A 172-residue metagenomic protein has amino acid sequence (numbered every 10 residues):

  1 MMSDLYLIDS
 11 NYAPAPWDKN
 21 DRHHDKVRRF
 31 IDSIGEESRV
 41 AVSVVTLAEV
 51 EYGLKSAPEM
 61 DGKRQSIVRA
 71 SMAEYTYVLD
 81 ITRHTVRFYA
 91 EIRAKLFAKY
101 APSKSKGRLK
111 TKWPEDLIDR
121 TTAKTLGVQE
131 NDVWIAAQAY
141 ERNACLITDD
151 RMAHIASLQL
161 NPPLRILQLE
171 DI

Functional and structural regions predicted by a protein language model:
M1-S3, T122-T125, A136-I172: Acidic, PIN/NYN-like endoribonuclease modules and their adjacent C-terminal/linker elements
M1-V42, T46, E51-E74: Short, well-structured N-terminal submotif of metal-dependent ribonuclease cores
S10, Q129-V133, D150: Conserved glycosyltransferase catalytic-site signature
P14-W17, A48-G53, F88-Y89, A98 (+1 more regions): Short catalytic/ligand-binding loop motif for oxyanion handling, primarily in non-cytosolic enzymes, centered on
N20, T125-L126: A short, glycine/small-residue-rich beta-strand->loop->alpha-helix junction that serves as a flexible
S43, I81, N131, D149: Replace "coordinates the UDP/GDP/TDP-sugar" with "coordinates nucleotide-activated sugar donors
Y75-T125: Acidic catalytic patch
K106-D116, V128-C145: Acidic, metal-associated active-site segment
